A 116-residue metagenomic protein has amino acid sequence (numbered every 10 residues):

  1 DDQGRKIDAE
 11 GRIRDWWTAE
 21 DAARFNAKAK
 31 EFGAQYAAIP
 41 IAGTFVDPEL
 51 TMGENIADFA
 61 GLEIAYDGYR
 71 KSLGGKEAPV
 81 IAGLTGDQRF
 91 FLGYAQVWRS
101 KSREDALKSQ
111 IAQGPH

Functional and structural regions predicted by a protein language model:
D1-H116: Zinc-dependent metallohydrolase catalytic domains
